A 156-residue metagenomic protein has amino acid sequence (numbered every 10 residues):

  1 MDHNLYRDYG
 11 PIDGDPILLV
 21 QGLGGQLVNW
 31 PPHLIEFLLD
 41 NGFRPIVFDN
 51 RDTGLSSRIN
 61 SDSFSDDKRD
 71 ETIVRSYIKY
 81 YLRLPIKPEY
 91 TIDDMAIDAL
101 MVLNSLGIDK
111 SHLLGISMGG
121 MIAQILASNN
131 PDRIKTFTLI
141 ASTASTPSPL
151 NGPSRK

Functional and structural regions predicted by a protein language model:
N4-Y81: Conserved HGGG/HGGXW glycine-rich cap/lid loop of the alpha/beta-hydrolase fold
Q21, S111, G115-S117: Conserved alpha/beta-hydrolase "nucleophile elbow" surrounding the catalytic nucleophile
D40, N129-D132: Residues at the C-terminal ends
D49, H112, T136-T138: Residue in the alpha/beta-hydrolase core beta-strand immediately N-terminal to the catalytic nucleophile
S63-K68, L84-M95: Catalytic nucleophile-loop/oxyanion-hole region of alpha/beta-hydrolase and closely related hydrolase-like folds
I78-L82, I92-S111: Conserved acidic catalytic loop of the alpha/beta-hydrolase fold
M95, L113-G115, I140: Short beta-strand immediately N-terminal to the catalytic nucleophile in serine-hydrolase-like folds
M121-S128, K135-K156: Flexible "cap/lid" loop of the alpha/beta hydrolase fold
